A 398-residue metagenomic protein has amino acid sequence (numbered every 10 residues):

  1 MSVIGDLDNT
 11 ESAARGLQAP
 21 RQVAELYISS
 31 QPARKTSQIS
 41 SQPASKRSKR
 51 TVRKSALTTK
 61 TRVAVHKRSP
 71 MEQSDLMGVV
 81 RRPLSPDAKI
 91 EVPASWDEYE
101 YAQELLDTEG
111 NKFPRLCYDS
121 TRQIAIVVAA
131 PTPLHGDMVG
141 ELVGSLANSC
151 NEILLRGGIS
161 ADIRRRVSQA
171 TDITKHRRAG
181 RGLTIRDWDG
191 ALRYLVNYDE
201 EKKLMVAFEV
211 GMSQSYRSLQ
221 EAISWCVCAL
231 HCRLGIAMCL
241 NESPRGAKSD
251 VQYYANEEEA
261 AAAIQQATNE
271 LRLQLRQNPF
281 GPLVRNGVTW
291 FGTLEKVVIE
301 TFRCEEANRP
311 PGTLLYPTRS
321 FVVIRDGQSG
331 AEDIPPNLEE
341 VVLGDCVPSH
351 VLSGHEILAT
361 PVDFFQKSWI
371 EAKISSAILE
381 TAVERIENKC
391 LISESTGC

Functional and structural regions predicted by a protein language model:
S2-S224, C228-C398: Gly/Pro/Ser/Thr-rich low-complexity, intrinsically disordered segments predominantly at protein N-termini
